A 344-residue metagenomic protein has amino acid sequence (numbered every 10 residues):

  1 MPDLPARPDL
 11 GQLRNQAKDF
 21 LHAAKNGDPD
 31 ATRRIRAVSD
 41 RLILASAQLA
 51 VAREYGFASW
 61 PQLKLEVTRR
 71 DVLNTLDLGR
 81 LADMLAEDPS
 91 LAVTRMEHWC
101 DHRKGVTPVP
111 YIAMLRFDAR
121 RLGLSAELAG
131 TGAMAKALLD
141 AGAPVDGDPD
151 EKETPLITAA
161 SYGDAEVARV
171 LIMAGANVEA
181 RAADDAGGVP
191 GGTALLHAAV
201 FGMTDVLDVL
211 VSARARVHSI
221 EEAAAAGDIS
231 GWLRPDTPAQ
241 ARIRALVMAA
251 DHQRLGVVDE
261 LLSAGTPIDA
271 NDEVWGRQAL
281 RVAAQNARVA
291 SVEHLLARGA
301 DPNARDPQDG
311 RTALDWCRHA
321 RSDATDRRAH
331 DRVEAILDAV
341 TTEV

Functional and structural regions predicted by a protein language model:
M1-D83, E87: Intrinsically disordered, low-complexity eukaryotic regions enriched in glycine, serine and charged residues
T68-P108, A226-A245, A249, V257-E260 (+1 more regions): N-terminal segments that cap or nucleate solenoid repeat domains
R69, V200, T204-D251, R318-V344: Ankyrin-repeat-protein effector appendages
N74, R103, Y111-T131, T158-D164 (+6 more regions): Ankyrin repeat A-helix N-terminal signature
L78-L85, R121-L139, D164-M173, M203-V211 (+4 more regions): Ankyrin repeat structural motif
M96, P149, A182-D184, G188 (+3 more regions): Ankyrin repeat boundary/linker residues
G105, K152, D185, G191 (+3 more regions): Start-of-repeat signature of ankyrin repeats
